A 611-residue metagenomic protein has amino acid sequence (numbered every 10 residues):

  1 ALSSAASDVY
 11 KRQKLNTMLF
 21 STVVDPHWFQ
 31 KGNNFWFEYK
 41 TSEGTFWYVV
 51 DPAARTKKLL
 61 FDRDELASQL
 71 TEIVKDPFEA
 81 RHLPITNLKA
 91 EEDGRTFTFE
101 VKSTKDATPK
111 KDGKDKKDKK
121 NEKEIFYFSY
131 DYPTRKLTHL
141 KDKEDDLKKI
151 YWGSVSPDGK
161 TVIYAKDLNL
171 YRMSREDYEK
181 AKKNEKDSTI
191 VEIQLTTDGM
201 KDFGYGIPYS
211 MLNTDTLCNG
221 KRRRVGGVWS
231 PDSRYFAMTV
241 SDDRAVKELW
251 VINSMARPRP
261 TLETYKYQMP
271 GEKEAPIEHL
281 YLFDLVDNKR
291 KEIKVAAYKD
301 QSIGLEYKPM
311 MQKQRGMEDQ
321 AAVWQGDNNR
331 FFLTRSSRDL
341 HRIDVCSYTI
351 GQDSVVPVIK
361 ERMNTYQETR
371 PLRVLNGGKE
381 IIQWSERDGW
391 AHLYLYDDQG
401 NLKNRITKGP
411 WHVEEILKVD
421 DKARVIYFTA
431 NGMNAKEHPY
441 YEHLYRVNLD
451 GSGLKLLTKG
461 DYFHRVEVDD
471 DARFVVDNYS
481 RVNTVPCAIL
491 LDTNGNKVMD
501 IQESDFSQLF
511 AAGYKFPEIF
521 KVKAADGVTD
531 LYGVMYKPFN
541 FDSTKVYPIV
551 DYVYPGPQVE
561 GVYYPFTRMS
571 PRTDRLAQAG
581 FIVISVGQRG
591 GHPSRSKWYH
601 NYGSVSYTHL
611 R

Functional and structural regions predicted by a protein language model:
A1-P486, L490-T493, S507-Y514, L531: Beta-propeller folds
P26, G32, E248, Q320 (+1 more regions): Serine-hydrolase catalytic core recognition
